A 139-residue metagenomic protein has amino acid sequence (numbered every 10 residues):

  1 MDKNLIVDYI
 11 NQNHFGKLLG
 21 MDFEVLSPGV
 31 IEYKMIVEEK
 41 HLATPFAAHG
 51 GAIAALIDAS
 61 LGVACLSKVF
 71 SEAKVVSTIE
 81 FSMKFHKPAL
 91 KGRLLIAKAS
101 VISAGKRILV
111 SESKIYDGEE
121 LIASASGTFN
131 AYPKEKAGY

Functional and structural regions predicted by a protein language model:
M1-Y139: Terminal targeting signals and extreme-terminal segments of soluble enzymes
